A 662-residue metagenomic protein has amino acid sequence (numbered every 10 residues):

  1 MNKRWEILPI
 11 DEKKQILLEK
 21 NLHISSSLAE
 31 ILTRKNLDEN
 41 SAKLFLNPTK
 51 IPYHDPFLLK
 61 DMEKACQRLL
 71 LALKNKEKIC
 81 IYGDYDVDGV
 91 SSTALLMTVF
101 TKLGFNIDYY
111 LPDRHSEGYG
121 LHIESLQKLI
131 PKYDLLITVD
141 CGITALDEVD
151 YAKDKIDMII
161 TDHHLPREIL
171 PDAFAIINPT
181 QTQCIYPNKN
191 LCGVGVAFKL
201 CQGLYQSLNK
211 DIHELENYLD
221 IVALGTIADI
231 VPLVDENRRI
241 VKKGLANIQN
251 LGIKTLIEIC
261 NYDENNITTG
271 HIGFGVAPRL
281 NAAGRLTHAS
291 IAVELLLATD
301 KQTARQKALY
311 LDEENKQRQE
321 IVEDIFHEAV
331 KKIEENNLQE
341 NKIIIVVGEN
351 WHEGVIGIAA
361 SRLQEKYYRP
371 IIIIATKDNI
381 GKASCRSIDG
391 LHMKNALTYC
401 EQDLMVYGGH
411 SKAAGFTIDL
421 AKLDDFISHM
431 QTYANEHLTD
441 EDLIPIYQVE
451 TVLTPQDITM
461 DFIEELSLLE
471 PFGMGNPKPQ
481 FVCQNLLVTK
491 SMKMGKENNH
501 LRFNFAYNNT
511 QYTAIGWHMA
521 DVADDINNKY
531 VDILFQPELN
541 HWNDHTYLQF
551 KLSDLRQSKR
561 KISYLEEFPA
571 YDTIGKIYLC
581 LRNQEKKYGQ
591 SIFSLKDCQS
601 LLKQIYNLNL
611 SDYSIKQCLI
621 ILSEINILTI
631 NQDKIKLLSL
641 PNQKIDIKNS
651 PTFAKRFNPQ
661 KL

Functional and structural regions predicted by a protein language model:
M1-K3, E470: Catalytic domains of riboflavin
N2, L8-L135, D154-K155, Q206-D425 (+5 more regions): Hydrophobic helix-and-loop "lid/oligomerization" segment in the mid-to-C-terminal part of catalytic domains
L95, P171-K210, L215-I227: Short alpha-helices
L96, T101, D235-V330, R386-Y407 (+1 more regions): Acidic, two-metal ion nucleic-acid-processing modules in DNA metabolism proteins
L126-Q127, V149-D150, L619: Short amphipathic alpha-helical segments and helix-helix/interface helices
T138, V149, V194, G354-I358: Glycine-centered tight-turn and secondary-structure capping sites
V139-L191: Histidine/acidic-residue-rich, glycine-tolerant segments that coordinate divalent metal ions
H163-H164, H352, H410, H500: Histidine-centered active-site/metal-ligand motif
